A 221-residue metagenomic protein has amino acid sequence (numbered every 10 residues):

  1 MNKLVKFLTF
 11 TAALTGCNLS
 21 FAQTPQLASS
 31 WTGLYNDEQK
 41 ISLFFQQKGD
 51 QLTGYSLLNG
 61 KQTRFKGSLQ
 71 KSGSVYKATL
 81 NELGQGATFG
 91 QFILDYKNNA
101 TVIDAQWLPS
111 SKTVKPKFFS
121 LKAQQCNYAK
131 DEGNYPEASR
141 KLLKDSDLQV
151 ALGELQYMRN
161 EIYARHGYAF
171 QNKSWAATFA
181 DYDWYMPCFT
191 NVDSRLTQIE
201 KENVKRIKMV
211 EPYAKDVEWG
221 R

Functional and structural regions predicted by a protein language model:
M1-T9: Bacterial N-terminal signal peptides that target proteins for export
T9-F10, S20: Cleavable N-terminal signal peptides
G16-C17: N-terminal signal peptide c-region/cleavage motif recognized by signal peptidases
Q23-N98, P109-F119: Central antiparallel beta-sheet cores of small beta-barrel/beta-sandwich binding domains
A28, Q156-R159, V204: Extracytoplasmic/secreted envelope proteins and their assembly/folding machinery, especially bacterial periplasmic
T113-E137: Pro/Ala/Gly-rich low-complexity, hydrophilic intrinsically disordered segments
D147-C188: Amphipathic alpha-helical packing elements
F170, A177-R221: Compact alpha-helical subdomains of small soluble proteins
